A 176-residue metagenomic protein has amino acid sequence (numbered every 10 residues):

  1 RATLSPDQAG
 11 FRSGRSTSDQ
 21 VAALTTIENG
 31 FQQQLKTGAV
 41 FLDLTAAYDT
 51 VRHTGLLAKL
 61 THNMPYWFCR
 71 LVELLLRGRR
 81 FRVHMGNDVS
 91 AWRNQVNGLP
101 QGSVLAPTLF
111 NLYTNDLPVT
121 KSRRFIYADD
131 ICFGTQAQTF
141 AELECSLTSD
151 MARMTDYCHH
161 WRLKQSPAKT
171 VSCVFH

Functional and structural regions predicted by a protein language model:
R1, Q20-F31, E144-R162: Inter-domain linker/hinge segments that demarcate the starts of reverse transcriptase and RNase H-type modules
R1-P100: Conserved pre-catalytic core of RNA-dependent polymerases
R1-Q8, P107-Q138: Active-site palm subdomain of RNA-directed nucleic acid polymerases
Q20, L56, L109-Y113, L147-D150: Hydrophobic alpha-helical membrane-association signature
L44-N63, V119, C132-D156: Catalytic palm subdomain of template-directed nucleic-acid polymerases, centered on the conserved carboxylate motif
N87-D88, S149, L163-H176: Short, conserved micro-motifs composed of acidic
G102, A106: Short, conserved phosphate/pyrophosphate- and ester-handling motifs at nucleotide-, phospho-/glycolipid
